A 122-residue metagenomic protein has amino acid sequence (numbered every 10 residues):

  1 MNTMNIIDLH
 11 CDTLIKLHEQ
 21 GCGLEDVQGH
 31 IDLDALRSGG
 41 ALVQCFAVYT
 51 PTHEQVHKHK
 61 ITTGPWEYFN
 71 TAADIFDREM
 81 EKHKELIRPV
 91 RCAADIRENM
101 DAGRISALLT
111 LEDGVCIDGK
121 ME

Functional and structural regions predicted by a protein language model:
M1-E122: N-terminal hydrophobic targeting/anchoring segments and the immediately downstream early-domain regions of hydrolases
